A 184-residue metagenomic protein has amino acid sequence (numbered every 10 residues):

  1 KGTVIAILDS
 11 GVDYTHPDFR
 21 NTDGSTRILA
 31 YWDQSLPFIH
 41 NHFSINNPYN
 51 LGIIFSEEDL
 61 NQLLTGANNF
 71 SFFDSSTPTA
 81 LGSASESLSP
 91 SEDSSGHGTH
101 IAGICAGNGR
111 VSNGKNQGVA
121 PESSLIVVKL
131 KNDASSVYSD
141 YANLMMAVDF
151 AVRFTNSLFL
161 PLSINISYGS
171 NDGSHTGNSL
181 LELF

Functional and structural regions predicted by a protein language model:
K1-A142, S157-S163, D172-G177: Subtilisin-like serine protease catalytic core
L144-V148: Glycine-rich, highly charged phosphate/nucleotide-binding loops
D149-R153, N165: Subunit-assembly interface segments of extracellular/virion macromolecular structures
S167-G169: Acidic/histidine-rich, metal-coordinating catalytic segments
L180-F184: Catalytic-core regions built around general acid/base machinery
